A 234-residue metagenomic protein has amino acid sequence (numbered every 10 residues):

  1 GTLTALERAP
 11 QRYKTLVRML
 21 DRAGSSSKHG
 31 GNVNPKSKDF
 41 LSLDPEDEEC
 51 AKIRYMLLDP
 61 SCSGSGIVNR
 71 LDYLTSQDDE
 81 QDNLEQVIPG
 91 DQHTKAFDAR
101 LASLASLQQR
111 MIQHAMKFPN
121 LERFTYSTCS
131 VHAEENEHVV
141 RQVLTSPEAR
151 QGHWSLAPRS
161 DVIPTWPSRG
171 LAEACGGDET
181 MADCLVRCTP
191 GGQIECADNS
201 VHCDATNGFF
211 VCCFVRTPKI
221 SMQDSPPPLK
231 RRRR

Functional and structural regions predicted by a protein language model:
G1, G31, N120-F124: A short pocket-lining beta-strand/turn micro-motif at the edge of beta-sheets
T2-A51, L58: S-adenosyl-L-methionine
A5, L74-T75: Residue-level signal for alpha-helical context at structural boundaries
T15, L107-H114: Well-ordered alpha-helical segments embedded in enzymatic catalytic cores
A23, H114-N120, S146: Conserved helix-to-beta-strand junction in the class I
L41-L74, N83-A105, Q109, L121-R234: C-terminal catalytic and target-recognition region of SAM-dependent MTase-like enzymes, primarily methyltransferases
D78: Flexible glycine/proline-rich, aromatic-decorated loop/lid segments
